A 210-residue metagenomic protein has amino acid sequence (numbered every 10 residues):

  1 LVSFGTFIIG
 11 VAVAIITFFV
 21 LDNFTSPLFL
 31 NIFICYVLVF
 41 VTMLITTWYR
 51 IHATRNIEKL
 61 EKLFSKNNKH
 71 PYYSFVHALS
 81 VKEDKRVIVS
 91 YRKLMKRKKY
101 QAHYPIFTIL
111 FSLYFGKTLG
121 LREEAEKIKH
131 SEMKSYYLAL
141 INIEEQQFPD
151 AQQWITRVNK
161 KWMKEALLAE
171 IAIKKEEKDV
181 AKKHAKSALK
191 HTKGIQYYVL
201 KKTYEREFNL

Functional and structural regions predicted by a protein language model:
L1-E61: N-terminal alpha-helical membrane-insertion module
Y36-T108, G116-L121: N-terminal topogenic membrane-targeting module
I51-K62, K85-K96, K117-K129, Q147-K161 (+1 more regions): Alpha-helical repeat scaffolds
K62-Y73, R97-P105, K127-Y137, N159-L167 (+2 more regions): Generic helix N-cap/helix-start motif at coil->alpha-helix transitions
A78-L79, S112, N142, A172: Residue at a conserved register position within TPR or TPR-like alpha-solenoid repeats
H103, F107-G116, S135-L140, E144: Structured inter-helical modules in multipass membrane proteins
E165, E170, K175, E207-L210: Soluble catalytic domains of enzymes that build or remodel membrane lipids, polysaccharides, and related
V180-L210: Terminal, low-structured helical/coil segments at or just beyond the last alpha-helical repeat
